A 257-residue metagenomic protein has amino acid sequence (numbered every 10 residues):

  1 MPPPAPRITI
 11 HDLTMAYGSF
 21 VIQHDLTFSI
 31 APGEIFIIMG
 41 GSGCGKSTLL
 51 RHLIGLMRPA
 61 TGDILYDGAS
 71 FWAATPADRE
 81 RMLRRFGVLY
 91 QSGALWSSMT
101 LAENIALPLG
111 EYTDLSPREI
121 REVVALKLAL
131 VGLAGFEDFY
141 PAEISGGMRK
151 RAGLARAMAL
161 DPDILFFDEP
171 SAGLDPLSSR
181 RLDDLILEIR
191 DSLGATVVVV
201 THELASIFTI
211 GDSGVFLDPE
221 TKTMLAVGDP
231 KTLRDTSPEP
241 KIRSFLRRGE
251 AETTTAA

Functional and structural regions predicted by a protein language model:
I54: Helix-to-loop junction immediately C-terminal to a conserved catalytic motif
G62-F71: Conserved ABC transporter NBD signature motif
P117-F136: Conserved ABC ATPase "signature" region
Y140-I144, M148: Conserved ABC ATPase signature
A159-D163: A short, proline-enriched helix->beta-strand linker immediately N-terminal to the Walker B motif in ABC-type P-loop
L165-D168: Catalytic Walker B motif of ABC-type/P-loop ATPase nucleotide-binding domains
